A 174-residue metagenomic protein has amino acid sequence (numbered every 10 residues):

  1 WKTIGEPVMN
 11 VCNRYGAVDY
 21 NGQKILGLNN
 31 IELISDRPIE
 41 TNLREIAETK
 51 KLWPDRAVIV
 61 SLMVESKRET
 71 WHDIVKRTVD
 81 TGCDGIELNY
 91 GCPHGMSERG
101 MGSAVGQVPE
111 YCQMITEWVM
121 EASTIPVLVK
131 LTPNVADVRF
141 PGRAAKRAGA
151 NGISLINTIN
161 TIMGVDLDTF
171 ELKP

Functional and structural regions predicted by a protein language model:
W1-I59, M63-R68, H72-D73: N-terminal capping/small domains of soluble enzymes
R44, K51, E65-P174: Alpha/beta enzyme core
